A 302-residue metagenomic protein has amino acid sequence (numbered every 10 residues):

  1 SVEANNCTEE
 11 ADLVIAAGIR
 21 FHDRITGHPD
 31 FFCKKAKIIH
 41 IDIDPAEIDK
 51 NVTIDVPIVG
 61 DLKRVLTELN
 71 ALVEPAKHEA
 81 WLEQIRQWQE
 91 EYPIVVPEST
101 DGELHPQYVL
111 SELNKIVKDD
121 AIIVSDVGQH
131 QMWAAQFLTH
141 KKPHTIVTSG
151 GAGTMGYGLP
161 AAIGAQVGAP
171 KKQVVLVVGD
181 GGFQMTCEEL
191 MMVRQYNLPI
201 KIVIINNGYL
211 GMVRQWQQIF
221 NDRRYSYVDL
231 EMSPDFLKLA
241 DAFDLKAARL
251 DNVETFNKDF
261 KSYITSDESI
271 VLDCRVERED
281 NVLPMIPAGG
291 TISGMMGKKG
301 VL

Functional and structural regions predicted by a protein language model:
S1-E9, I43, E91-E98, M192-Y196: Short, charge-rich amphipathic segments
S1-Q84: Glycine-rich, acidic loop regions that bind phosphate or pyrophosphate groups
S1-V2, D23-T26, Y108-L110, E188-E189 (+1 more regions): Glycine-rich, charged/polar anion/phosphate-binding loops that engage phosphate groups from diverse ligands
N5-E10, I48-V59, K63-L69, M132-L302: Thiamine diphosphate
D12, G18, L66-K77, Q89-V96 (+7 more regions): Structural signal for hydrophobic packing residues in well-ordered secondary-structure cores of soluble enzyme domains
A16, H40, S125, L176 (+1 more regions): Structural beta-sheet core signal
K77-E98, A165, K201, L210-I219: Charged, low-complexity, helix-prone segments enriched in Lys/Glu/Asp/Gln
R86-A165: Active-site diphosphate/adenylate-binding microenvironment
